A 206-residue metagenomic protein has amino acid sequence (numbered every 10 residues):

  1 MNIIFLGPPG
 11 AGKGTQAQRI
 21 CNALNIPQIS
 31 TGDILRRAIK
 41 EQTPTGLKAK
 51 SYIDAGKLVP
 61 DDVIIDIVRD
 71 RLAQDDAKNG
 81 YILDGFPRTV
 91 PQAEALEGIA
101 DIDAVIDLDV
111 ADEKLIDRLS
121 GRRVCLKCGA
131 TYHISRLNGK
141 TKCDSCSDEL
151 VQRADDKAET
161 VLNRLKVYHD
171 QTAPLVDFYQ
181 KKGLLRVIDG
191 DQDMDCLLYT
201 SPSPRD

Functional and structural regions predicted by a protein language model:
F5: Hydrophobic anchor at the beta1->P-loop junction of P-loop NTPases
P8: P-loop (Walker A) phosphate-binding loop of NTP-binding proteins
K13: Conserved lysine of the Walker
P27-D101, A111, D117, V124 (+1 more regions): ATP-dependent small-molecule kinase phosphotransfer cores that center on conserved nucleotide phosphate-binding segments
I64-D70, T131-M194: Small-molecule kinase domains that catalyze NTP-dependent phosphoryl transfer to phosphate-bearing small molecules
L119-S120, N138: Flanking scaffold residues of small Cys/His-coordinated metal-binding clusters
Y199-D206: Conserved small/polar residues in nucleotide/adenosyl-binding loops
